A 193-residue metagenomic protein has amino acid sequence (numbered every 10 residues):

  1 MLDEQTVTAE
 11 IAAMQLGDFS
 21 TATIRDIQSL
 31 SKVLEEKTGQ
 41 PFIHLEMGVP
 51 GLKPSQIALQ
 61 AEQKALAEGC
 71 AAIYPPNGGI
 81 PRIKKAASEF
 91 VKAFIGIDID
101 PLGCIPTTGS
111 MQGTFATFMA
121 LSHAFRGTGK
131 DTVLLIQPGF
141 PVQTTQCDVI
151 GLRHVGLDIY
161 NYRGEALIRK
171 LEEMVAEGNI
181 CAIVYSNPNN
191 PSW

Functional and structural regions predicted by a protein language model:
L2-V7, M14-Q112: N-terminal small-domain helix-loop-helix segment of the aminotransferase-like
E10-M14, N187-N190: Short glycine/proline- and acidic residue-enriched helix-loop micro-motifs that form flexible lids or anion-recognition
A67-W193: Conserved core of the PLP fold type I
